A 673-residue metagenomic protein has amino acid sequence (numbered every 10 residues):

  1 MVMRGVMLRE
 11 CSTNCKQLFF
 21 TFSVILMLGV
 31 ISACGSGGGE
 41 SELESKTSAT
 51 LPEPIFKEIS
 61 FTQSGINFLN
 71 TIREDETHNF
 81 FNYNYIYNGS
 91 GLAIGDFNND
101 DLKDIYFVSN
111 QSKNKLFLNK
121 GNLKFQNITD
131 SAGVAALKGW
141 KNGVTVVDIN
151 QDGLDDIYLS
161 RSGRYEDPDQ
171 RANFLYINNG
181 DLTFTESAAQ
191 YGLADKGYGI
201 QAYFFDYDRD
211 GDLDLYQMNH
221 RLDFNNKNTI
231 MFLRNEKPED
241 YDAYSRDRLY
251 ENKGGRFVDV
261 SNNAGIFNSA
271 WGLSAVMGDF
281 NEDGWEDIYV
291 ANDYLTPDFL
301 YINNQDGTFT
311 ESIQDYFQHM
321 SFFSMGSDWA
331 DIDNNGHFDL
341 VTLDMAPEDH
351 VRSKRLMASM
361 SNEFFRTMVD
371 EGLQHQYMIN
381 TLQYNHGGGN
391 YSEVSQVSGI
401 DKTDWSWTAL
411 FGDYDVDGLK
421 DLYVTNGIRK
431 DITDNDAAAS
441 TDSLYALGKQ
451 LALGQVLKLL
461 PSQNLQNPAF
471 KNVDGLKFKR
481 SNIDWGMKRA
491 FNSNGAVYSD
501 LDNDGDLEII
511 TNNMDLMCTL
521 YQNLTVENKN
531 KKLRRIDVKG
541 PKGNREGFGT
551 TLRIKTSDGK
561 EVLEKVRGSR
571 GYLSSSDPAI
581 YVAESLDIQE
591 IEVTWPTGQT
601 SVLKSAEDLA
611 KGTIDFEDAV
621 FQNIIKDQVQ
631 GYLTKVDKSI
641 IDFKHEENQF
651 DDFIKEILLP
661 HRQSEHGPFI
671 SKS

Functional and structural regions predicted by a protein language model:
V30-A33: C-terminal motif of bacterial Sec signal peptides marking the signal peptidase cleavage site
G35-G38: Bacterial signal peptide processing site
E40, E44-I55, S60-Q63, T71-N82 (+4 more regions): Gly/Ser/Thr/Pro-enriched helix-cap/hinge segments flanking short amphipathic alpha-helices
E53-K57, K113-I128, D167-E186, K227-E239 (+7 more regions): Beta-propeller blade repeat segments, especially FG-GAP/WD-type strand-to-loop junctions in 6- to 7-bladed propeller
I55-E76, N84, Q126-K141, T185-G197 (+13 more regions): Short loop/turn motifs that recur once per blade in beta-propeller domains
F56, L102-S109, D156-R161, L215-N219 (+7 more regions): Hydrophobic beta-strand segments that make up the repeating blades of beta-propeller and related beta-repeat
G89-N99, L118, W140-L154, I177 (+10 more regions): Beta-propeller blade termini
S160-P168, H220-D242, P347-G372, I428-P461: Short, conserved, GDST-rich strand-edge loop motifs in beta-rich repeat architectures
